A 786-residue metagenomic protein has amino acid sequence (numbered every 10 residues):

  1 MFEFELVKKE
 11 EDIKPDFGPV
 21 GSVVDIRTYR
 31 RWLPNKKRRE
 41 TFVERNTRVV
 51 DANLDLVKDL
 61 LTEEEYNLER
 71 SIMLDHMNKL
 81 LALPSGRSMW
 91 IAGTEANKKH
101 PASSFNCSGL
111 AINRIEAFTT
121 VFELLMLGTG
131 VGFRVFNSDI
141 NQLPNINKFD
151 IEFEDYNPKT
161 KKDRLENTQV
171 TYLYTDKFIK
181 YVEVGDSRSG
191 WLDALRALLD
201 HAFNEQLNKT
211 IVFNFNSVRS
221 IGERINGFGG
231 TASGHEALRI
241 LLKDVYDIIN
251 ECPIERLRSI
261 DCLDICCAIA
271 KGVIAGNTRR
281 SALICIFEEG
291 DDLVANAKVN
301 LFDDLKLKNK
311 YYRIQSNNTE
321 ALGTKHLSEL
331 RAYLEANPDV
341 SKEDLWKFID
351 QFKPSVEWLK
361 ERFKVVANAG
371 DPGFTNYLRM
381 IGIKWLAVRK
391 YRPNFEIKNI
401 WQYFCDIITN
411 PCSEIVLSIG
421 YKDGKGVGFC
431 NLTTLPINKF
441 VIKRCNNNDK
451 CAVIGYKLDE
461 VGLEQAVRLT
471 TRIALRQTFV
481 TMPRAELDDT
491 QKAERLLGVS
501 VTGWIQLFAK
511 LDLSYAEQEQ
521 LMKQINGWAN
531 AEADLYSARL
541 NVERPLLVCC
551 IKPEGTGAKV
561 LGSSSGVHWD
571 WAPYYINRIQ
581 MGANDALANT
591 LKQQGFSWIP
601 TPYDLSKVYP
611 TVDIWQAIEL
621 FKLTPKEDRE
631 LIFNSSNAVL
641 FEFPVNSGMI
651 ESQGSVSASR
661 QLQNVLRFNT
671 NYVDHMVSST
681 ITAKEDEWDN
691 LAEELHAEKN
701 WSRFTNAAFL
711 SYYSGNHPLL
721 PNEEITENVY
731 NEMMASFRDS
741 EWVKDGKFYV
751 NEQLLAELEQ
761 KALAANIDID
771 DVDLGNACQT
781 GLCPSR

Functional and structural regions predicted by a protein language model:
M1-R786: Extended catalytic cores of very large enzyme megasubunits
